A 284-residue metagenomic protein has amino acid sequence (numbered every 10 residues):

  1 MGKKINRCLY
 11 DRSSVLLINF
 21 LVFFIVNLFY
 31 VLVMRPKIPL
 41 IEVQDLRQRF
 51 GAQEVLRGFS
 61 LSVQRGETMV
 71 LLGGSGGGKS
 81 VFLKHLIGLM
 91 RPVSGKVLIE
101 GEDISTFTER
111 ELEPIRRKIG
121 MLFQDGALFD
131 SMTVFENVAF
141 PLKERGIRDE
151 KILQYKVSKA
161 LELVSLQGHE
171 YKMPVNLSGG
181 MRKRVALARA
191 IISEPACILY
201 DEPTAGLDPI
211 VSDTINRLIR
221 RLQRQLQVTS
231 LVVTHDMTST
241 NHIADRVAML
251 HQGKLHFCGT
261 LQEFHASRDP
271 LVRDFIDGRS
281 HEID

Functional and structural regions predicted by a protein language model:
I87: Helix-to-loop junction immediately C-terminal to a conserved catalytic motif
D103, E150-G168: Conserved ABC ATPase "signature" region
M132-F140: Short coil-to-helix segment of the ABC ATPase nucleotide-binding domain corresponding to the Q-loop/switch region
M173-L177, M181: Conserved ABC ATPase signature
I192-A196: A short, proline-enriched helix->beta-strand linker immediately N-terminal to the Walker B motif in ABC-type P-loop
I198-D201: Catalytic Walker B motif of ABC-type/P-loop ATPase nucleotide-binding domains
